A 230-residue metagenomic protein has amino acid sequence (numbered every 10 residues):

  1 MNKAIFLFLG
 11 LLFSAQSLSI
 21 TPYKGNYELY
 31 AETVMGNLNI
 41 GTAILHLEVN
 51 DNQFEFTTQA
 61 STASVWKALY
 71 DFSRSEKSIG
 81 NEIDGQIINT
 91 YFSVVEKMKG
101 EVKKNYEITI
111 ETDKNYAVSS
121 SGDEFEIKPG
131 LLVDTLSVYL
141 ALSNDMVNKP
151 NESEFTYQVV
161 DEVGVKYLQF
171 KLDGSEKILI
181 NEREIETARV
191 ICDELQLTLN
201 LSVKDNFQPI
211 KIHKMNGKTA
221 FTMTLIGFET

Functional and structural regions predicted by a protein language model:
N2-F8: Sec-dependent signal peptide recognition, specifically the positively charged N-region followed immediately by
S14-A15: N-terminal signal peptide c-region/cleavage motif recognized by signal peptidases
L18-T109, K149-T230: Acidic, serine/threonine-rich low-complexity disordered tracts
K97-Y139: Hydrophobic, well-structured mid-protein blocks that either form specific transmembrane helices
D123-V163, L172: Flexible, glycine-rich surface segments
